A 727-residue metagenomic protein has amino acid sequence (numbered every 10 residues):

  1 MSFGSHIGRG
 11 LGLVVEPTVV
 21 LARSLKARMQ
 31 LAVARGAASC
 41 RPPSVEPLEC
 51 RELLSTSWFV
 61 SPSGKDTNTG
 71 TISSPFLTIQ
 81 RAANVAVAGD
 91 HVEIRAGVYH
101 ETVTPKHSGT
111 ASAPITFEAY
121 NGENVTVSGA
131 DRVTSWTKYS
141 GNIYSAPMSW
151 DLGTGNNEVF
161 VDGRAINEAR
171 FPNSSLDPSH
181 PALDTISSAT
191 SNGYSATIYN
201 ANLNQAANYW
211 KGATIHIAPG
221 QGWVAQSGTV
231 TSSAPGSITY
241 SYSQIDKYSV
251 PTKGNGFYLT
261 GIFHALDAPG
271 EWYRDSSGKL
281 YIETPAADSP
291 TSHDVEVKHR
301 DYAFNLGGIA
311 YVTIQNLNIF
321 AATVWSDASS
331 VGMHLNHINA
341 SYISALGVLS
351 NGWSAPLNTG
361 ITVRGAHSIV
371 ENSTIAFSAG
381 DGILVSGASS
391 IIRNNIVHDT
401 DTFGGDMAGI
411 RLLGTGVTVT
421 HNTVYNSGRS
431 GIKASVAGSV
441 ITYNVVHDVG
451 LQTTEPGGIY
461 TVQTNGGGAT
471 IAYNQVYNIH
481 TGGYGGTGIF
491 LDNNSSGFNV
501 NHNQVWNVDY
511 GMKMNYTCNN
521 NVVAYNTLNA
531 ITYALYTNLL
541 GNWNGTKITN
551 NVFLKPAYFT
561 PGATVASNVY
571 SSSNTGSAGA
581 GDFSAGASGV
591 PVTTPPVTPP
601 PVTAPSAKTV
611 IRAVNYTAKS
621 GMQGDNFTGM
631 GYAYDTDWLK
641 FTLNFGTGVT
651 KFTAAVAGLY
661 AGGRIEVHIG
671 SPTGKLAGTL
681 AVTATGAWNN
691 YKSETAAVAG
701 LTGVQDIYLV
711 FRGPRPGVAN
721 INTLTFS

Functional and structural regions predicted by a protein language model:
M1-T56: Subset of Sec-pathway N-terminal targeting signals
S57-N358, A585-V592: Extracellular polysaccharide-degrading/modifying enzymes targeting complex plant/algal/animal polysaccharides
D90, V125, G155-V159, A213 (+7 more regions): Short beta-strand/loop motifs in extracellular/secreted proteins, especially within beta-sandwich accessory domains
E93, T104, T116-E118, T126-S128 (+18 more regions): Extracellular beta-strand solenoid repeats
T102-T104, A321-S326, S344-G352, N358-T359 (+9 more regions): Short glycine/acidic-rich loop motifs that flank beta-strands on beta-rich extracellular proteins
A310-F320, V331-S344, L349, A366-G380 (+8 more regions): Right-handed parallel beta-helix
V590-A604: Ser/Thr/Gly/Pro-rich low-complexity, disordered linker/stalk segments of secreted and cell-surface proteins
P600-S727: Extracytoplasmic
